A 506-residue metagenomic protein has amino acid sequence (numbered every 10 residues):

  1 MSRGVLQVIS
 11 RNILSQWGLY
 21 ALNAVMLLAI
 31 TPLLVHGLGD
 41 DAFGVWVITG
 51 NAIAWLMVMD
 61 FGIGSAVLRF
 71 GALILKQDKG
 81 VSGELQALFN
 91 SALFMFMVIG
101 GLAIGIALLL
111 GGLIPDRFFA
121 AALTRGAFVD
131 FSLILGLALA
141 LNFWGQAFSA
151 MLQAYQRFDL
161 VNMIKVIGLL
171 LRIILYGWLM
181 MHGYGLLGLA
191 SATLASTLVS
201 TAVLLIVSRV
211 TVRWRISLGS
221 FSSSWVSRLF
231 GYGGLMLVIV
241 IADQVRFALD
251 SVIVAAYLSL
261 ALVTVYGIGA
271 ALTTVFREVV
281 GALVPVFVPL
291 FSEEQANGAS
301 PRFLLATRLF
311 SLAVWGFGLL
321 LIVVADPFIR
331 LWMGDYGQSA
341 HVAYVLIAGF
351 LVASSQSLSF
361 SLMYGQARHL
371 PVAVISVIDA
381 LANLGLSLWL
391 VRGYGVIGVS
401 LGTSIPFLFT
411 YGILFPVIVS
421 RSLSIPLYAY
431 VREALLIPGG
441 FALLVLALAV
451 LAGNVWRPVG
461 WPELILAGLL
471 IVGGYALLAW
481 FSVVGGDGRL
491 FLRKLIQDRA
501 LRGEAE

Functional and structural regions predicted by a protein language model:
M1-I9, L186-L187, L204-F247, V286 (+4 more regions): Interhelical loop/hinge segments that connect adjacent transmembrane helices in multipass membrane
M1-L28, G83-F94, G126-V129, Q156 (+3 more regions): N-terminal membrane topogenesis motif
L19-L27, T49-M57, F61-L68, I134-Q153 (+11 more regions): Short runs within selected transmembrane alpha-helices of multi-pass transporters and secretion channels
L28-A42, P115-A120, W178-M180, Q244-V275 (+2 more regions): Helix-terminus/linker motif at the lipid-water interface of multi-pass membrane proteins
L33-M57, L186-S191, S224-M236, S251-T274 (+1 more regions): Interfacial/gating helices of multi-pass transporter permease domains
F61-D78, Q153-A154, V212-R213, G269 (+2 more regions): Helix-loop junctions and terminal segments of transmembrane helices in multi-pass membrane transport/translocation
G111-L135, I322-L351, S357, L423: Interfacial segments at transmembrane-helix termini and the short loops linking adjacent helices
I425-L427, L448-E506: Membrane-proximal transmembrane or re-entrant/amphipathic helices at the cytosolic face
